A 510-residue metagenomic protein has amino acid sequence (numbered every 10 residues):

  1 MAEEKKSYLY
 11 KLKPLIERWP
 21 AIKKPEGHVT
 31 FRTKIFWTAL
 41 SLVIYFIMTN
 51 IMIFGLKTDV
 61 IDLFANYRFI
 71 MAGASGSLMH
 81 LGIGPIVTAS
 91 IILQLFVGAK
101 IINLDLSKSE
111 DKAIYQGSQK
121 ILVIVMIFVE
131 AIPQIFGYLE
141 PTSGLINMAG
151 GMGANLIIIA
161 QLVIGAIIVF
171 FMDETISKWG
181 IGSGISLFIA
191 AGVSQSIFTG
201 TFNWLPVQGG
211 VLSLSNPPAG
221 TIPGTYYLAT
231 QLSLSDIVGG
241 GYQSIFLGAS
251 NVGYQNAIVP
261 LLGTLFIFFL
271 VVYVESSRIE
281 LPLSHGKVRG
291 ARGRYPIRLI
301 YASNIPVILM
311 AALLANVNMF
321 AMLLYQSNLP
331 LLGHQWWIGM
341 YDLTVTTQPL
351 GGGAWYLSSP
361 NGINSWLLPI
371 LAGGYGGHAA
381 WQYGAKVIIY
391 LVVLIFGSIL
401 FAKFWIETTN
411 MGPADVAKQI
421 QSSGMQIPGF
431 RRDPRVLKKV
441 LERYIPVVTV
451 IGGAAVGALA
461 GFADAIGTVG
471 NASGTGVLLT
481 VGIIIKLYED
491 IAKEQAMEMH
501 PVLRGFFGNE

Functional and structural regions predicted by a protein language model:
M1-E510: Core subunits and conserved enzymes of cellular information-processing and envelope-translocation systems across
